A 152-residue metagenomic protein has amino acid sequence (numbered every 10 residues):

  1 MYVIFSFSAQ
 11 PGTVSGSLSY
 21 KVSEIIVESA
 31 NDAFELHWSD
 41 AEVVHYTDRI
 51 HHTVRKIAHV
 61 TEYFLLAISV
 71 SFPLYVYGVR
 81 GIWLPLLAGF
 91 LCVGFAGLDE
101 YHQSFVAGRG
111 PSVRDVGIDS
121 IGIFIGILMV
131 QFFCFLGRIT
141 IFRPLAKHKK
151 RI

Functional and structural regions predicted by a protein language model:
M1-T61: "…centered on the first transmembrane helix and the immediately adjacent amphipathic helix/loop
M1-Y2, L84-Q103: Small-polar-interrupted transmembrane alpha-helices in polytopic inner-membrane proteins
Y46, I50, L87-F90, R114-G117: Alpha-helical membrane-protein architecture signal
H52-L66, V113-I121: Membrane-interface loop-to-helix entry segments
E62-V76, I121-G137: Membrane-interfacial alpha-helical segments at the cytosolic side of multi-pass membrane proteins
Y77-L87, R109-V113: Membrane-helix interface segments
A96-S120: Interfacial helix-loop-helix junctions of multi-pass membrane proteins
T140-I152: Membrane-interfacial, low-structure loops and terminal tails that flank and connect transmembrane helices in multi-pass
